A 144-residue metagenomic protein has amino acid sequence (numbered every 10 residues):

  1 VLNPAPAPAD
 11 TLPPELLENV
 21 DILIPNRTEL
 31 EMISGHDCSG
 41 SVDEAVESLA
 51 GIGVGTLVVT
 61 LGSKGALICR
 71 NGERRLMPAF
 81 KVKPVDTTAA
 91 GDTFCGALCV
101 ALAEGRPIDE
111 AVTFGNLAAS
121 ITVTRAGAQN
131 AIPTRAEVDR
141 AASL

Functional and structural regions predicted by a protein language model:
V1-L2: Hydrophobic residues in well-ordered beta-strands that form the structural core
P8-A9, L30-M32: Short gly/pro/ser/thr-enriched loop/turn and capping motifs at secondary-structure boundaries
A9-D10, P14-E15, N19, S41-L144: Conserved phosphate-binding/catalytic region of the ribokinase-like
V20-T28: Non-cysteine beta-strand/loop elements that form the S-adenosyl-L-methionine
E29-E31, V82-K83: A short, flexible beta-alpha/helix-coil linker loop
E31-S34, A131: A short acidic, helix-capping loop that chelates divalent metal ions and anchors anionic groups
G35-S39: Short glycine-enriched, charge-decorated loop/helix-capping segments at active-site entrances that position
